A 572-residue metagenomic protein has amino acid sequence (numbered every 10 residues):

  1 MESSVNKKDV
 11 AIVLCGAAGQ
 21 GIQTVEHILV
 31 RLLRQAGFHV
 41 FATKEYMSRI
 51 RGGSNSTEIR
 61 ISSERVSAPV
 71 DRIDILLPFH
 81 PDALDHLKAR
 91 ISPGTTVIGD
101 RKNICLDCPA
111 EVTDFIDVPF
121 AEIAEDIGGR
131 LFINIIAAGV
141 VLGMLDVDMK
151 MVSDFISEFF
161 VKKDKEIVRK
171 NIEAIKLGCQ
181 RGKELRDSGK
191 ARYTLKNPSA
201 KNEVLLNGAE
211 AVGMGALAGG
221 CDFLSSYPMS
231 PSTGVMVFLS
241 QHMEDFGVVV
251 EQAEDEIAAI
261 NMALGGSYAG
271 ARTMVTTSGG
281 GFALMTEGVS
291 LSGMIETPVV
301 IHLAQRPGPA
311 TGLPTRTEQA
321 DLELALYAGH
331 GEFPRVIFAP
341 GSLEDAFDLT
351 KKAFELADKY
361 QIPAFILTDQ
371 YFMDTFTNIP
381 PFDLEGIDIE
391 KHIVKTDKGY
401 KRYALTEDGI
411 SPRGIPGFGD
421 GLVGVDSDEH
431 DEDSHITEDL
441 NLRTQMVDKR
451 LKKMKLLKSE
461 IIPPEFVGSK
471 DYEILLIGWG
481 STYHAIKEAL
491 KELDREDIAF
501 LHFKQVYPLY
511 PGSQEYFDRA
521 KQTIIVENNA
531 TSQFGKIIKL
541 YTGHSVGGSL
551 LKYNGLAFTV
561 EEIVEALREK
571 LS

Functional and structural regions predicted by a protein language model:
M1-G219, F223-S225, E515: Active-site cofactor/cluster-binding pocket
E2, N6-D71, I75-K88, F223 (+2 more regions): Thiamine diphosphate
L29, L33, G37, V140 (+26 more regions): Structural signal for hydrophobic packing residues in well-ordered secondary-structure cores of soluble enzyme domains
M47-I50, I104-D107, I123-A124, T233 (+7 more regions): Short gly/pro/ser/thr-enriched loop/turn and capping motifs at secondary-structure boundaries
P78, I98-D100, P119, T277 (+5 more regions): Short beta-strand segments
I91-V97, V112-T113, V248, A271 (+3 more regions): A short helix->loop->beta-strand "cap" motif at the edges of active sites that frequently abuts
F160, E184-K201, A216-C221, S240-F246 (+4 more regions): Gly-rich Lys/Arg/Thr-decorated short loops/hinges at beta-loop-alpha junctions or inter-strand turns that position
L205-V212, L217, L349, F354-S572: Flexible, low-complexity linker and terminal segments
